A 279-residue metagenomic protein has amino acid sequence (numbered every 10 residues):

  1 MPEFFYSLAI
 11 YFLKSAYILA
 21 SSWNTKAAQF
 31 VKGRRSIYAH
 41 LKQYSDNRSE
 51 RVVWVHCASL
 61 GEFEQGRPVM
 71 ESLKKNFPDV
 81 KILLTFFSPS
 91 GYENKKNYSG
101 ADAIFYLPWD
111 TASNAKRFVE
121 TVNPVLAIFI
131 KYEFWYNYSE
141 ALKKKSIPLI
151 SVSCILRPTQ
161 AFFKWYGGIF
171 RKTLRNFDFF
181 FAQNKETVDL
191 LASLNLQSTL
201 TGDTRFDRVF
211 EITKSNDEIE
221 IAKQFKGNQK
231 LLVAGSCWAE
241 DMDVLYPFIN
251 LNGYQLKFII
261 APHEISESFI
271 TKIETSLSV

Functional and structural regions predicted by a protein language model:
M1-S7, K143, I155: Extreme N-terminal leader/targeting regions
P2-A20, N24: Membrane-interacting alpha-helical segments
I18-S215, V233, C237-A239, N252 (+1 more regions): Active-site and donor-binding regions of nucleotide-sugar-utilizing enzymes
G227-L232: Long, structured protein-protein interaction/assembly regions in large complexes
E240-I249: Catalytic cores of alpha/beta
L256-I259: Short, small/acidic-rich helices and loops at N termini and domain boundaries of DNA replication/processing enzymes
A261-V279: Catalytic donor nucleotide-activated moiety binding site of glycosyltransferases and closely related
